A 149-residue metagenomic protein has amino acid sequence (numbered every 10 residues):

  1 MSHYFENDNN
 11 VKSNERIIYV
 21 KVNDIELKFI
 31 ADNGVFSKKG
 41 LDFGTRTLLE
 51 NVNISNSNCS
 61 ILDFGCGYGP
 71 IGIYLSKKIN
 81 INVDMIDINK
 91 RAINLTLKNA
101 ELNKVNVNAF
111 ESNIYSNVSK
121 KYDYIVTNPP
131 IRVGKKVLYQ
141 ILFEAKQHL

Functional and structural regions predicted by a protein language model:
M1-N23, G34, K38: N-terminal auxiliary segments of SAM/dcSAM-dependent transferases
E15, I30-A31, A109: Residue-level signal for pocket-adjacent positions within structured domains
D32-E50: Conserved SAM-binding loop and adjacent beta-strand
L41, G134-L138: A conditional alpha-helix N-cap/helix-loop micro-motif detector
T45-V118, Y122-T127, V133: Conserved SAM/SAH cofactor-binding pocket of Class I
I131-G134, E144: Active-site-proximal cofactor/substrate-binding loop regions of enzyme domains
Y139-L149: A short glycine-rich, Lys/Arg-flanked "PGG" loop and its adjoining helix->strand segment in the class I
